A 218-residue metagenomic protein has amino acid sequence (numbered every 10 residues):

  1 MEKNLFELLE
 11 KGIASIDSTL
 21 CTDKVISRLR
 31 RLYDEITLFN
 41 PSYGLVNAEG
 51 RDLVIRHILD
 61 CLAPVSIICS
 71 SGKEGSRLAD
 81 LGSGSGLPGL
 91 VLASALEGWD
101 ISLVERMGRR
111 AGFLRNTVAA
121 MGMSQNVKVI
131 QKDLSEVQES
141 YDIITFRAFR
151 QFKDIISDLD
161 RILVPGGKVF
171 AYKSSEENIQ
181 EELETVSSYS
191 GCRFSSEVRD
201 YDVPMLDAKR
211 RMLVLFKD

Functional and structural regions predicted by a protein language model:
M1-G75, A79, R109-G122: Class I SAM-dependent transferase core
I36, L92, K173, L215: Residue-level signal for inorganic ion chemistry
L62-F146: Conserved SAM/SAH cofactor-binding pocket of Class I
G108-R109, E136, R150-D154, E177-N178: Short alpha-helical
D142-I155, K173-S175: A short SAM/SAH-binding and catalytic strip from SAM-dependent methyltransferases
I156-G166: A short glycine-rich, Lys/Arg-flanked "PGG" loop and its adjoining helix->strand segment in the class I
V169-F170: A short hydrophobic/small-residue beta-strand
S174-D218: Active-site capping/gating segments
